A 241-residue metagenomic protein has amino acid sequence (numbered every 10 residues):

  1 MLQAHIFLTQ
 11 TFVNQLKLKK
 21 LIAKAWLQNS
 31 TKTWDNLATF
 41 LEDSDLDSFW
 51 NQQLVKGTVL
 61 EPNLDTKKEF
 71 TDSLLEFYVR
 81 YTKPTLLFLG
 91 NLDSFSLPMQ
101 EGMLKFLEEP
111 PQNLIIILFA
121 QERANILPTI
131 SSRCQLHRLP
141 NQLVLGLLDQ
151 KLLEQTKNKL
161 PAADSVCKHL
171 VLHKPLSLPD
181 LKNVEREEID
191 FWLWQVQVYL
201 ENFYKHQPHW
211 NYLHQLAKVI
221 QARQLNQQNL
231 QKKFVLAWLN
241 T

Functional and structural regions predicted by a protein language model:
M1-L92, I115-I117, P128: P-loop/Walker A NTP-binding region and its immediately flanking N-terminal helices in P-loop NTPase folds
T11-N14, D93-F95, E122-I126, Q142-L145: Conserved nucleotide-binding/hydrolysis micro-motifs of P-loop NTPases
N14, L18, I22, N29 (+1 more regions): AAA+ P-loop NTPase domains with strong preference for DNA replication initiators and clamp-loader complexes
Q52, M103, C134, V196: Conserved RecA-like P-loop NTPase ATPase core
F77, G102-F106: Conserved helical "switch/dimer-interface" subregion of ABC/ABC-like ATPase nucleotide-binding domains
S94-G102: Conserved ATPase-coupling elements of RecA-like P-loop NTPase cores
F95, E109-S131, R138: Sensor-1/coupling segment of RecA-like P-loop NTPase cores
